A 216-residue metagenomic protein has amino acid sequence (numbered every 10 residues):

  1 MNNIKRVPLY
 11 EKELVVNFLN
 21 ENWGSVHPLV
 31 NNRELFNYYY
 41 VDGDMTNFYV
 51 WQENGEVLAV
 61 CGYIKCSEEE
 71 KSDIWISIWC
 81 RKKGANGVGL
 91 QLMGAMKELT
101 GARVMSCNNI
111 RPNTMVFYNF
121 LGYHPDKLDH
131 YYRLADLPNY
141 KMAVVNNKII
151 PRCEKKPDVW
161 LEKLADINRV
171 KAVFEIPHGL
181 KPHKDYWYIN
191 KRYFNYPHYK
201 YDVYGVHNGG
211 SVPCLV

Functional and structural regions predicted by a protein language model:
M1-N3: Short, Lys/Arg-enriched, disordered terminal segments
K5, E11-K71, N119-V216: Amide-forming acyltransferase catalytic core, primarily the GNAT-like/NAT-type and related acyltransferase folds
S67-L137, V216: Acyl-donor binding region in acyl/amide transferases
